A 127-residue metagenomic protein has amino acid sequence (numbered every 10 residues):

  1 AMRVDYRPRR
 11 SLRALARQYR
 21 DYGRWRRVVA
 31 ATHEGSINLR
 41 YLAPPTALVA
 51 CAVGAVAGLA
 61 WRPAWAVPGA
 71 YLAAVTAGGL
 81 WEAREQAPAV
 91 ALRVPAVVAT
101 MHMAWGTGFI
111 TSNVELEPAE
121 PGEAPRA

Functional and structural regions predicted by a protein language model:
A1-I37: Catalytic donor/gating beta->alpha subdomain of glycosyltransferases that bind UDP-sugars
R17-R20, A43, V67, Y71: Alpha-helix N-cap/helix-start motif at coil-to-helix transitions, marked by capping-box chemistry
G35-T46: Membrane-interface anchor segments at the N-terminal boundary of transmembrane helices in multi-pass membrane enzymes
A47-P118: Membrane-embedded multi-pass helical conduit in multi-pass membrane proteins, especially envelope-biosynthetic
E115-A127: Short linear elements at protein peripheries
